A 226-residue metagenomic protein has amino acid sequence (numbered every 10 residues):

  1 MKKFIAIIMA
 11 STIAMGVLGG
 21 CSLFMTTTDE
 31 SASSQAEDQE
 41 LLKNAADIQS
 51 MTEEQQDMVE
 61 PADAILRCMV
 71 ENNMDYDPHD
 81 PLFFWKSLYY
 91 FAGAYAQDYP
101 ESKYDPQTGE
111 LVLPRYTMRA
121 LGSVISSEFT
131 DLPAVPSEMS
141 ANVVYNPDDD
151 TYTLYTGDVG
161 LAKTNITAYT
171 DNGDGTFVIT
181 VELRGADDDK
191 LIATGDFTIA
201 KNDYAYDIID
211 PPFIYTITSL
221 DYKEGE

Functional and structural regions predicted by a protein language model:
K2-M25: Sec-dependent N-terminal signal peptides of Gram-positive bacterial secreted proteins and lipoproteins
M25-E226: Mature, Sec-exported extracytoplasmic domains of Gram-positive
